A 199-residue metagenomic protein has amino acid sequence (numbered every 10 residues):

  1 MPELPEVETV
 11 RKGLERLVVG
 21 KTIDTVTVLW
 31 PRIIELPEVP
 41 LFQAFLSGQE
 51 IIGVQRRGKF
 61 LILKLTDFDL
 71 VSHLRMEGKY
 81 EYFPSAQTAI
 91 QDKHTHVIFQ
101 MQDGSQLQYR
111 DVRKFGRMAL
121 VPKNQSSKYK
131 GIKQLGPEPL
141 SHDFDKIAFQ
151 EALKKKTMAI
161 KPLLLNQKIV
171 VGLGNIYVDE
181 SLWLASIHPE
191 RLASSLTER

Functional and structural regions predicted by a protein language model:
M1-M118, S126: Gly/Gly-Pro- and Ser/Thr-rich, intrinsically disordered tail segments characteristic of DNA damage-repair and tolerance
V10, G48-Q49, P162-L164, I176: Generic hydrophobic-segment detector
R57, G172-L173: Alpha-helical architecture
L70-V171, Y177-V178, L182-L184, L192-S195: Phosphate/anion-contacting hairpin/loop surfaces
E198: Small/polar glycine-rich anion-binding or flexible loop at a beta-alpha turn
